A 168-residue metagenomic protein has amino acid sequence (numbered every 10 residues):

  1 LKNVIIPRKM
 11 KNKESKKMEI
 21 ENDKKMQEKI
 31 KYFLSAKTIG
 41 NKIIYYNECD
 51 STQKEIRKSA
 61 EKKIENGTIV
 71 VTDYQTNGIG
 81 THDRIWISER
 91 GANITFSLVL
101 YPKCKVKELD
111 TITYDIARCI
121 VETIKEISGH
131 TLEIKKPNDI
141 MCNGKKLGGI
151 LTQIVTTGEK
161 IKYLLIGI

Functional and structural regions predicted by a protein language model:
V4, K11-K125: N-terminal lobe of the biotin/lipoate ligase/transferase fold
V71, G149-L151, I166: Beta-strand scaffold of nucleotide-dependent catalytic cores
E122-E159: Acidic (Asp/Glu) carboxylate-rich active-site/surface patches
E159-I168: Short, acidic (Asp/Glu-rich) active-site segment that either coordinates a divalent metal cofactor
